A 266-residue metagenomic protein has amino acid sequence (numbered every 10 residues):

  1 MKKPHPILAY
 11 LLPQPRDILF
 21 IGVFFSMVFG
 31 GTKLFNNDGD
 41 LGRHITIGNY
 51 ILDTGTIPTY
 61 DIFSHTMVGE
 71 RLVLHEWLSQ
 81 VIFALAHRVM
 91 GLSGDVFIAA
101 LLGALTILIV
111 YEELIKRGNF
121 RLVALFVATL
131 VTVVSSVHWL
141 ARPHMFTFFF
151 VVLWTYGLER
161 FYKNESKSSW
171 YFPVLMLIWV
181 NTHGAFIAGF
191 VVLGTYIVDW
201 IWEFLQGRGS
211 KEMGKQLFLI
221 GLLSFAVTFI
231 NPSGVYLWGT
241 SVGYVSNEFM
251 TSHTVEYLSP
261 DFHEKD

Functional and structural regions predicted by a protein language model:
M1-G30: Start-transfer (signal-anchor) and selected internal transmembrane alpha helices of multi-pass inner/ER membrane
I21-G22, V110-V133: Transmembrane-helix signature of polytopic, membrane-embedded enzymes that assemble or transfer cell-envelope glycans
V28, V131-S135, S169-G184, V227: Membrane-interface alpha helices of multi-pass inner-membrane proteins
L52, I57, G184-I197, I201-D266: Transmembrane catalytic cores of multi-pass membrane glycosyltransferases and polysaccharide-assembly enzymes
T66-S93, F97: Short hydrophobic/aromatic helix or loop-helix immediately within or flanking a transmembrane segment in polytopic
F97-R117: Transmembrane-helix motifs of polytopic, lipid-linked glycan transferases
H138-F146: Short acidic/glycine- and proline-prone juxtamembrane loop motifs at membrane-interface regions of multi-pass membrane
W154-S169: Membrane-interface transmembrane helices that cradle and orient dolichyl/undecaprenyl
